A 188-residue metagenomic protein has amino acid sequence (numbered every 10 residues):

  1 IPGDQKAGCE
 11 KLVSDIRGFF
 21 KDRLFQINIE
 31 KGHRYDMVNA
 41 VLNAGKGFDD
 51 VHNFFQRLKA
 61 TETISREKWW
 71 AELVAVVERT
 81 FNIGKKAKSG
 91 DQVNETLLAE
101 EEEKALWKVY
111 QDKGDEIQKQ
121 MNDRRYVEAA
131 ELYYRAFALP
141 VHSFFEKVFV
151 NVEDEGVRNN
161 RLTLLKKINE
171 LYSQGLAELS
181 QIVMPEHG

Functional and structural regions predicted by a protein language model:
I1-G188: Amphipathic alpha-helical "coupling" segments that flank catalytic cores
